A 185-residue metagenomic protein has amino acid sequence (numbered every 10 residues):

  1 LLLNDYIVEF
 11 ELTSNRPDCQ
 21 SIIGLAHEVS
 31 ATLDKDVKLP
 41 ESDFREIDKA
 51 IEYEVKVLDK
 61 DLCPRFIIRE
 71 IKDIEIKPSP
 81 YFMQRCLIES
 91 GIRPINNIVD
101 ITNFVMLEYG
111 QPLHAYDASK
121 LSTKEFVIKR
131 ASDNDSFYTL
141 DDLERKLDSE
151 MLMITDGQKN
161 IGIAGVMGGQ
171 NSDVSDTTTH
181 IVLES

Functional and structural regions predicted by a protein language model:
L1-S185: RNA/tRNA-interacting regions in translation and RNA-turnover enzymes
